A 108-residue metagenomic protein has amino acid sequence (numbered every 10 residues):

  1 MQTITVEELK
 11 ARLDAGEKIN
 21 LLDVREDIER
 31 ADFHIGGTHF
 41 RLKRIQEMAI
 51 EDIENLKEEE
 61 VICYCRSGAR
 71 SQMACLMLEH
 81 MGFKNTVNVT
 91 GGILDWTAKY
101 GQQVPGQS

Functional and structural regions predicted by a protein language model:
M1-N20, V24-E60, R70-S108: Rhodanese-like catalytic fold shared by cysteine-dependent sulfurtransferases and DSP/PTP-type phosphatases
Y64: Short, surface-exposed ligand- or partner-binding patches at beta-edge/loop junctions that are enriched in aromatics
S67: Local cysteine-cluster metal-coordination motifs and their immediate loop/turn environment, predominantly Fe-S cluster
